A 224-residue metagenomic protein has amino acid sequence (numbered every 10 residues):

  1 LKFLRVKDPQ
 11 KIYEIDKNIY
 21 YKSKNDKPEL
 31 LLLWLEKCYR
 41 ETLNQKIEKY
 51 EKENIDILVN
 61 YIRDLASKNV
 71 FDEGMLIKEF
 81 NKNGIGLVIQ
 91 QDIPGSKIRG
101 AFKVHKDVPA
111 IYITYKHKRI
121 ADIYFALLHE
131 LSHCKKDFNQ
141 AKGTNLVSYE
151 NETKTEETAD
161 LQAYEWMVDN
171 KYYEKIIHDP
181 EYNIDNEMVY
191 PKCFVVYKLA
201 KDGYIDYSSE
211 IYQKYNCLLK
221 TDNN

Functional and structural regions predicted by a protein language model:
L1-N224: Active-site hotspot residues in diverse enzymes, especially metal/ion-binding acidic/histidine motifs
